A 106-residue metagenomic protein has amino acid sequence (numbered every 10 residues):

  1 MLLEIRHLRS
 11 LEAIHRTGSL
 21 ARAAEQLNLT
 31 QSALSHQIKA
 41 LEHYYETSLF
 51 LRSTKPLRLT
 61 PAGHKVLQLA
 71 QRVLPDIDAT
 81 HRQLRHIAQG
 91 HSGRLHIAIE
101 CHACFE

Functional and structural regions predicted by a protein language model:
H7, Y44-Y45, V66-A88: Alpha-helical linker/hinge and terminal dimerization helices associated with HTH transcriptional regulators
L8-H15, T60, L67: Hydrophobic residues on short alpha-helical segments
E12-T30: Short helix-boundary/capping micro-motifs
L20, E42-H64: A short LG(V/I)-centered, amphipathic sequence patch enriched for acidic residue(s) preceding the LG motif
Q26-L27, I38, Y45, V66: Core residues of bacterial helix-turn-helix
S32, H36, R82, A88-E106: N-terminal winged-helix
